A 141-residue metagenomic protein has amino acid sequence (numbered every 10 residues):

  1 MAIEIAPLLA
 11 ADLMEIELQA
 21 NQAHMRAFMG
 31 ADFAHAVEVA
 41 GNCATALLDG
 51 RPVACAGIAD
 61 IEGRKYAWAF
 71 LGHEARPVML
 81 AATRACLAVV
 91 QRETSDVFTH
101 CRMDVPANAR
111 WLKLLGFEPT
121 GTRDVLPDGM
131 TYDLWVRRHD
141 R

Functional and structural regions predicted by a protein language model:
M1-G30: Short amphipathic alpha-helix that is part of the acyltransferase structural core
H24-C43: Active-site rim helix/loop that mediates acceptor-substrate recognition in acyltransferases
G41-C55, A59: Conserved beta-hairpin
D60-W68, G129-T131: A conserved beta-turn-beta hairpin within the catalytic core of GNAT-like acetyltransferases that forms part
W68-A82: A short, internal acetyl-CoA/4′-phosphopantetheine-binding micro-motif in the GNAT/acyltransferase core
T83-V97: Conserved acyl-CoA
F98-K113, E118, D124-P127: Conserved beta-strand-loop-alpha-helix junction that forms the acyl-donor binding cleft
V125-R141: C-terminal "cap" of GNAT-fold acetyltransferases
